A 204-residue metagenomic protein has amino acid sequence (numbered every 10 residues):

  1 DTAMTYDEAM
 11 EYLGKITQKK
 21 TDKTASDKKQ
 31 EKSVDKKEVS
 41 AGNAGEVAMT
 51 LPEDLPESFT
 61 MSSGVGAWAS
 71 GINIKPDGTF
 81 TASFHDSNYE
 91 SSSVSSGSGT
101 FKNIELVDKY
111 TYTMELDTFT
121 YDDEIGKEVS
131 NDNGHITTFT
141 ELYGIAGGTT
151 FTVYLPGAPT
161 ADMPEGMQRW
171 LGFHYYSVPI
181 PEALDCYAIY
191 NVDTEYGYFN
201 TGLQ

Functional and structural regions predicted by a protein language model:
D1, T60, F101, F151-L155: Generic hydrophobic, helix-prone segments enriched in Leu/Val/Ile
D1-E53, N200-L203: N-terminal Sec-dependent export signals
D7, K15-K20, A67, S83-S92 (+2 more regions): Subset-of-secretome marker
Y12, S40-N43, P76, S95-G97 (+5 more regions): Intrinsically disordered, low-complexity segments enriched in small/polar residues
E38-G71, D185-L203: Tryptophan-anchored aromatic micro-motifs
G64-E128: N-terminal glycine/threonine-rich, aromatic-flanked beta-hairpin/loop signature
K127-Q204: Beta-strand-rich cores of mature extracytoplasmic or soluble domains
